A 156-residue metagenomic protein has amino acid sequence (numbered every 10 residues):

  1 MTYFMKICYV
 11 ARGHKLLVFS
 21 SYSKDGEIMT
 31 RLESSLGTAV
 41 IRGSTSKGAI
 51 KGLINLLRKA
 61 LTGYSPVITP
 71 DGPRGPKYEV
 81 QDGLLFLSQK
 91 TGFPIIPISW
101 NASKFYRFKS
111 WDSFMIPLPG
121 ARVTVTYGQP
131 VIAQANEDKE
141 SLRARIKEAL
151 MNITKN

Functional and structural regions predicted by a protein language model:
M1-K47, T91, Y106-R107: Catalytic core of membrane glycerolipid acyltransferases/transacylases, capturing the structured, soluble-facing
G13-H14, R31, S35, I54-N156: Non-catalytic C-terminal accessory region of glycerolipid acyltransferases and related lyso-lipid remodeling enzymes
S21, S44, G48, G72-P76 (+1 more regions): Alpha-helix N-cap/loop-to-helix boundary motif
